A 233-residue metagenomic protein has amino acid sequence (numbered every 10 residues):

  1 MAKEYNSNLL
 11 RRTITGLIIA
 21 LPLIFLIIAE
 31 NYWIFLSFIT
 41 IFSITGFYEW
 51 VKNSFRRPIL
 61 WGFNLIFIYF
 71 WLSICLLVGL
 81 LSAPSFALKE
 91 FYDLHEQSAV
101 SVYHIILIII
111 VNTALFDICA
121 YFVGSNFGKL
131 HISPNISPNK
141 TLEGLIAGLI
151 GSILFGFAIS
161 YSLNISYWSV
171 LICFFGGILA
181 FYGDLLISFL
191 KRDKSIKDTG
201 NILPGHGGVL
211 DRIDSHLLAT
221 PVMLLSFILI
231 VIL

Functional and structural regions predicted by a protein language model:
A2-I178: Membrane-embedded alpha-helical bundles of polytopic integral membrane proteins
I18-I19, G200, L217-L218, L224: Hydrophobic alpha-helical transmembrane segments of integral membrane proteins, especially lipid-exposed positions
G128-I132, K194-N201: Juxtamembrane helix-boundary/capping and inter-helix hinge elements in multi-pass membrane proteins
E143-I146, P204-S215: Divalent-cation-assisted or electrostatically stabilized phosphate/pyrophosphate-binding catalytic cores
A219-T220, L233: C-terminal-most transmembrane helix of multi-pass membrane proteins
L225-L233: Juxtamembrane boundary at the C-terminal end of a transmembrane helix
